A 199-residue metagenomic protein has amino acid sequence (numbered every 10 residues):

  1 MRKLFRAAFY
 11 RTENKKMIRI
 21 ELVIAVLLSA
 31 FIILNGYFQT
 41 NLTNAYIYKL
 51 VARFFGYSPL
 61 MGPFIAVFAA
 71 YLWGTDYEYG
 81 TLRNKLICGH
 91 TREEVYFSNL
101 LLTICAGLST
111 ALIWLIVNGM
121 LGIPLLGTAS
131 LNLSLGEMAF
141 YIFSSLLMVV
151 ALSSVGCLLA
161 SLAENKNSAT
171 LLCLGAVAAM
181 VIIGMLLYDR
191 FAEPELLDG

Functional and structural regions predicted by a protein language model:
M1-L22: Aromatic- and glycine-rich beta-strand/loop motifs that create alpha-glucan
R6-A7, R11-E13, T91-T103, G107: Cytosolic juxtamembrane helix and N-cap/initiation of the first transmembrane helix
R11, G74, K85-I87, G156 (+1 more regions): Helix-capping/transition residues at the boundaries of transmembrane alpha-helices and the short helical linkers
M17, E78, T91, E164-N165: A helix-boundary/kink motif common to multi-pass secondary transporters, especially Major Facilitator Superfamily
I18, I24-L72, F97-A169, C173 (+3 more regions): Secretory targeting signals
A69-C88, R92: Transmembrane helix boundary and interhelical loop/hinge segments in multi-pass membrane proteins
